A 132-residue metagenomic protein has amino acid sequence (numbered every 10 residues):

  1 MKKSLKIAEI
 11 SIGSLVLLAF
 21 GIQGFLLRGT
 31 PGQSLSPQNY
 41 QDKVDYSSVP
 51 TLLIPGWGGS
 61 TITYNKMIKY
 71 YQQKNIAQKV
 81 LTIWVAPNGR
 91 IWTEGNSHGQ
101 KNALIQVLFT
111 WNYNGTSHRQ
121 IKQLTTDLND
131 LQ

Functional and structural regions predicted by a protein language model:
M1-V16, G24: N-terminal Sec-pathway targeting helices
A19-S36: Membrane-interface motif at the C-terminal end of an N-terminal transmembrane signal
S34-D42, V49: Zinc-dependent metalloendopeptidases
Q41-V44, S97: Generic marker of residues within folded, mature protein domains
D45-V49, Q100-A103: A short, charged/proline- and glycine-enriched loop that marks the coil->beta-strand transition at the N-terminal
I54-L131: Active-site catalytic motif of lipid deacylating hydrolases and related acyltransferases
